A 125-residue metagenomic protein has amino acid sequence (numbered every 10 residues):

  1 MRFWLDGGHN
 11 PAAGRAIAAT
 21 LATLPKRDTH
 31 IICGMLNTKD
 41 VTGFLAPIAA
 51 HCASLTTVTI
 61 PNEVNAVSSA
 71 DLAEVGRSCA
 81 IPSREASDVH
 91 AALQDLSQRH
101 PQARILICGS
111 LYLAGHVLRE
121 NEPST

Functional and structural regions predicted by a protein language model:
M1-S54: Nucleotide phosphate-binding/pyrophosphate-handling subdomain across enzymes that bind or process nucleotide phosphates
R2-L5, L45-R104: C-terminal helical cap/extension that packs against the catalytic core of soluble nucleotide-cofactor enzymes
A13, D40-V41, V64-A66, L93-D95 (+1 more regions): Short active-site-adjacent structural elements
L24-D28, R77-A80, T125: Short helix-capping segments at alpha-helix termini
S110: Active-site-proximal loop/hinge segments that shape catalytic or ion-binding/gating pockets
G115-T125: Active-site-adjacent alpha-helix immediately C-terminal to a catalytic or transition-state-stabilizing loop
